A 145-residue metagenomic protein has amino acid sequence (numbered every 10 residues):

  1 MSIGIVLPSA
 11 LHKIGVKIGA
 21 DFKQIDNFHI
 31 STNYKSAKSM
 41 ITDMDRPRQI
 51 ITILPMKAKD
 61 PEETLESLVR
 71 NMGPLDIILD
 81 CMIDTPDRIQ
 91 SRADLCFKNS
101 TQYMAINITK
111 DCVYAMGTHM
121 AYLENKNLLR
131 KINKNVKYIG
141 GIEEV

Functional and structural regions predicted by a protein language model:
S2, A20, S91-T101, A105 (+1 more regions): Ligand-binding pocket scaffold of soluble enzyme catalytic domains
G4-S39: NAD(P)-binding Rossmann-fold cofactor-contacting core
V6-S9, K110-L129: Short beta-strand and adjoining strand-loop segment in the mid-core of the Rossmann-like NAD(P)-dependent dehydrogenase
V16, E66, Q90, L123-K126 (+1 more regions): Predominant activation on well-ordered alpha-helical scaffold segments within soluble catalytic domains
D26-S91, L95-F97, C112-G117: Rossmann-like NAD(P)-binding element
F28, Q102, N135: Residue-level detector of anion-binding/catalytic polar loops
D80, A105-N107: Conserved alpha/beta-hydrolase
N107-C112, I132-V145: Conserved Rossmann-fold dehydrogenase catalytic segment
